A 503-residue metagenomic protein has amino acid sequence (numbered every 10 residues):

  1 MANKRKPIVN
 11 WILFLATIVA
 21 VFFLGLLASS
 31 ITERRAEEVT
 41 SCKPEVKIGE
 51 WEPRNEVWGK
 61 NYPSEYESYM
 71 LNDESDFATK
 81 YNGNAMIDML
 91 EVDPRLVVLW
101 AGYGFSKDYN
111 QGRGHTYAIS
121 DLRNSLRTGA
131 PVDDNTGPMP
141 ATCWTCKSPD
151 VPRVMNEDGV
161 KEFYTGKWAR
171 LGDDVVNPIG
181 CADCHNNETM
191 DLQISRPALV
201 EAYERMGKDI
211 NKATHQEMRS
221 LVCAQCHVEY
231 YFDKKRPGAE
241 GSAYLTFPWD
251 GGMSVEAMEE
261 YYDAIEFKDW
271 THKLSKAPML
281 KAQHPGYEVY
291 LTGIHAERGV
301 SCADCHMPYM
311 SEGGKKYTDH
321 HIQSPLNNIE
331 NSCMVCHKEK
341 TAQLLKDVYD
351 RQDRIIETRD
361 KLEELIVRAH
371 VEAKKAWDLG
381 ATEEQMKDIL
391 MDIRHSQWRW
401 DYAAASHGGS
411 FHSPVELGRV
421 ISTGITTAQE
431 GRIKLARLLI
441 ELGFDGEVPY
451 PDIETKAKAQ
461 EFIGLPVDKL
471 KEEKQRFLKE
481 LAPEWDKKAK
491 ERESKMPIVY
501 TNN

Functional and structural regions predicted by a protein language model:
M1: Tryptophan-rich substrate-binding surfaces of secreted polymer-degrading and adhesive proteins
K4-F14, L24-A118, N156-D304, P308-E484: Primarily the internal scaffold of c-type cytochrome electron-transfer domains, especially repeated/multiheme c-type
A16-I18: Single-pass type I membrane protein transmembrane segment
F105-G137, A141: Asp/Glu-centered strand-loop micro-motifs enriched in Gly/Pro and often flanked by an aromatic residue
D133-V154, G159: A cross-kingdom signal targeting lumenal/periplasmic-facing segments of multi-pass membrane and secretory-pathway
K488-N503: Extended, compositionally biased alpha-helical segments that mediate assembly or anchoring
